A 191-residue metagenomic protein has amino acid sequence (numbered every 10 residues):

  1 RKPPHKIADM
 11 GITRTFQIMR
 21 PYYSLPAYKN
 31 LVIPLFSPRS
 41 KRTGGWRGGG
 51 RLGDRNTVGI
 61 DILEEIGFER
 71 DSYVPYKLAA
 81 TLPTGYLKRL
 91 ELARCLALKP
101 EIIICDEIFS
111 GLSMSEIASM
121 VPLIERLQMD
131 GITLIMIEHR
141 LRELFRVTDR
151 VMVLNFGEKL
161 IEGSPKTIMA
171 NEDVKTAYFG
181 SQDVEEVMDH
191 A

Functional and structural regions predicted by a protein language model:
L92: Hydrophobic anchor residue at the start of the ABC signature
K99: Conserved catalytic motifs of ABC-family nucleotide-binding domains
I103-D106: Catalytic Walker B motif of ABC-type/P-loop ATPase nucleotide-binding domains
A118-D130: Helical segment within the ABC ATPase nucleotide-binding domain
E138-H139: H-loop/switch region of ABC-family ATPase nucleotide-binding domains
L144-R146: A short, surface-exposed alpha-helical micro-motif characterized by mixed small hydrophobic and charged/polar residues
